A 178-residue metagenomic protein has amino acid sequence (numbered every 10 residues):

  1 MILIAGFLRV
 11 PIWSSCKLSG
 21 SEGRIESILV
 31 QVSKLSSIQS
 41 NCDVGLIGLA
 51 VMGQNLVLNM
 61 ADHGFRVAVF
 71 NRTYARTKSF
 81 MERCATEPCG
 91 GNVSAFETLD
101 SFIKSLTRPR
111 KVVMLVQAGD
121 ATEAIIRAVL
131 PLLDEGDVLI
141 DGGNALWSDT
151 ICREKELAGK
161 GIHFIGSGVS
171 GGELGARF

Functional and structural regions predicted by a protein language model:
L29-E97, S101-R108, G136, I165 (+1 more regions): NAD(P)+-binding Rossmann beta1-loop-alpha1 motif at the extreme N-terminus of oxidoreductases
S94-D100, G119-I126: Glycine-rich, highly charged phosphate/nucleotide-binding loops
V116-A118, N144: Short glycine-/small-residue-rich Rossmann-like dinucleotide-binding loops
T122-R127, L146-F178: Rossmann-fold dinucleotide-binding core
